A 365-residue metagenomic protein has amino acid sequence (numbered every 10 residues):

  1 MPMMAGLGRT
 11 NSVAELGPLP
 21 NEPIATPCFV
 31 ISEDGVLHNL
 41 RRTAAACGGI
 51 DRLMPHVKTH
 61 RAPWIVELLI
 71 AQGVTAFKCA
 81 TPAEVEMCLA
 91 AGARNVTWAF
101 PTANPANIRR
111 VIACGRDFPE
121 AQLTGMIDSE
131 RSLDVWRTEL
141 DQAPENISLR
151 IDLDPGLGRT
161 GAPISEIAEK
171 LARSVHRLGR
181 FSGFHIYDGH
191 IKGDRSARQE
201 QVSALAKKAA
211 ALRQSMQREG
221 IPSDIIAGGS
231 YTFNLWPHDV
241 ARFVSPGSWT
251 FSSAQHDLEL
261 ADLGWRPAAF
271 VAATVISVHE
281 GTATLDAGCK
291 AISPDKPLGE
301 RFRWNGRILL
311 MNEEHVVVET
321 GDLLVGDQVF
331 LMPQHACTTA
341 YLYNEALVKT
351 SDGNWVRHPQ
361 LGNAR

Functional and structural regions predicted by a protein language model:
M1-A113, L347, L361-R365: A charged N-terminal "starter" segment
N21-S32, N95-W98, R116-T124, D194-S203 (+1 more regions): Glycine-rich tight-turn/loop motif centered on a GG-T
V36, K58, C88, I151 (+5 more regions): Conserved, mostly hydrophobic/aromatic
T43, C47-G49, W98-A103, A113 (+3 more regions): Alpha-helix-loop-beta-strand connector modules within alpha/beta enzyme cores
L53-I186, K192: Active-site-proximal beta-alpha core segment in soluble small-molecule metabolic enzymes
E139, P144-S148, D154-L263: Active-site loop/helix belt of alpha/beta enzymes
Y231-W304: Active-site loop ensemble at the mouth of alpha/beta enzyme cores that anchors a bound cofactor
V278-R365: C-terminal accessory subdomain/extension
